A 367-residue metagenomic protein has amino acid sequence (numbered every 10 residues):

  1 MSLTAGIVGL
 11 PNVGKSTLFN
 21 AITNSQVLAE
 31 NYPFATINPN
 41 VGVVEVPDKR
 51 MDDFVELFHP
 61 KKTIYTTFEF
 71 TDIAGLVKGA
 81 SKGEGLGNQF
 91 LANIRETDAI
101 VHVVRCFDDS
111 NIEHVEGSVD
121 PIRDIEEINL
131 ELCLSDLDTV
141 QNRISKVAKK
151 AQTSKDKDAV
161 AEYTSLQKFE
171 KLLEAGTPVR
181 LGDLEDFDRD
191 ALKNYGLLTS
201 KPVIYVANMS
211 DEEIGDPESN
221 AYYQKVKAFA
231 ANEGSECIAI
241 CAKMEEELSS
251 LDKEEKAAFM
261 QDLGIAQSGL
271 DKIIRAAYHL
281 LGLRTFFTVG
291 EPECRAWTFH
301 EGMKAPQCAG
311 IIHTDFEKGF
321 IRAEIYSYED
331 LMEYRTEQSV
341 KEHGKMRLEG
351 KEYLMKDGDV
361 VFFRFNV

Functional and structural regions predicted by a protein language model:
M1-E113, V147: Conserved G1/Walker A P-loop phosphate-binding module
L3-V8, V13, F19, K146-L354 (+2 more regions): C-terminal-of-GTPase-core extension/linker across diverse P-loop GTPases
G6, F34, P39-G42, K49 (+15 more regions): Short capping/connector residues at structural and topological boundaries
S16, P33, E69, I73 (+6 more regions): Generic signal for short, ordered secondary-structure residues within or immediately flanking folded domains
S25-P33, N40-G42, R50-D53, K82 (+10 more regions): Glycine-rich, flexible loop/turn motifs
F34, D48-M51, T67-F70, E84-D98 (+8 more regions): Amphipathic alpha-helical transducer elements in NTP-driven molecular machines
G42-P47, A74-E84, R95-A159, L172-E185 (+1 more regions): Conserved Switch II/interswitch segment of TRAFAC-class P-loop GTPases
